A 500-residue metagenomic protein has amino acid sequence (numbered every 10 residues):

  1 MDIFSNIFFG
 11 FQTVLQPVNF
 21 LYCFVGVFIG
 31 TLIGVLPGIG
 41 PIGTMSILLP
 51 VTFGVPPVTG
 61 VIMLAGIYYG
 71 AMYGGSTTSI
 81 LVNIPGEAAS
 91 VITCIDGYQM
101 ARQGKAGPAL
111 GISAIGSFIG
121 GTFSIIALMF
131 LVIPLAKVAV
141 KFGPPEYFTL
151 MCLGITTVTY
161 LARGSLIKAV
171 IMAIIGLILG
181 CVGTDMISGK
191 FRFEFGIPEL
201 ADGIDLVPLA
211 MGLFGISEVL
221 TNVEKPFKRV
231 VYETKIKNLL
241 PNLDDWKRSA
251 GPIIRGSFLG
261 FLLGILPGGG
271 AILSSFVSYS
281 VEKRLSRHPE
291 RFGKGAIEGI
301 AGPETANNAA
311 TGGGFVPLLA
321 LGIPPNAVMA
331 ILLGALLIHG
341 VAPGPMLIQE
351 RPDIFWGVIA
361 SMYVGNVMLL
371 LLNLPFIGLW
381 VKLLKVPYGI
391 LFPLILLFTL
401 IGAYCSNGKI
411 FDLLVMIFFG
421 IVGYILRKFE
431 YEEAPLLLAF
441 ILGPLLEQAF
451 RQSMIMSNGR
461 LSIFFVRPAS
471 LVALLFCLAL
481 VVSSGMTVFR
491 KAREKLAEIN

Functional and structural regions predicted by a protein language model:
M1-G60, K137, F191-A296, V381 (+5 more regions): Helix-loop-helix hairpins and the membrane-proximal interhelical loops of multi-pass alpha-helical transport proteins
V27-P41, G70-N83, V158-R163, F258-P267 (+3 more regions): Transmembrane alpha-helix interface/packing and boundary motifs in multi-pass membrane proteins, characterized by
I33-I42, I80-V91, F123-A127, L263-L273 (+4 more regions): Short helix-coil transition sites and intra-membrane helix breaks within transmembrane domains of multi-pass
P41-P50, L64, Y68, S79-Q99 (+8 more regions): Re-entrant/interfacial helical elements at transmembrane boundaries that shape and gate the permeation pathway
V58-I62, Q99-G116, R287-I300, A327-A330 (+1 more regions): Membrane-interface alpha-helices at helix entry/exit sites of multi-pass transporters
Y68-I80, G86, A296-L321, P325 (+1 more regions): A structural-propensity feature for long, helix-poor, extended segments
Y69-G74, I115-A127, L179, A301-F315 (+2 more regions): Membrane-embedded alpha-helical segments of transport systems, primarily multispan ion/solute transporters
G111-F227, I338-R493: Membrane-embedded alpha-helical modules
